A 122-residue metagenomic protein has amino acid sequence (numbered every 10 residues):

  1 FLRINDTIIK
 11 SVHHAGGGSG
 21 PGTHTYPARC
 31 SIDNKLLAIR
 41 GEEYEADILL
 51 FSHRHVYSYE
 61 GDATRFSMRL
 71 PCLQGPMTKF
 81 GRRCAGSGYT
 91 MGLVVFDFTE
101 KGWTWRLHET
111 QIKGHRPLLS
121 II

Functional and structural regions predicted by a protein language model:
F1-I8: Extended active-site neighborhood of metal-dependent phosphoesterases/phosphodiesterases
I8-K10, A15-T110: Conserved beta-sheet core of the metallophosphoesterase superfamily
T25, Q111-I122: Polar, enzyme-active/binding microenvironments
